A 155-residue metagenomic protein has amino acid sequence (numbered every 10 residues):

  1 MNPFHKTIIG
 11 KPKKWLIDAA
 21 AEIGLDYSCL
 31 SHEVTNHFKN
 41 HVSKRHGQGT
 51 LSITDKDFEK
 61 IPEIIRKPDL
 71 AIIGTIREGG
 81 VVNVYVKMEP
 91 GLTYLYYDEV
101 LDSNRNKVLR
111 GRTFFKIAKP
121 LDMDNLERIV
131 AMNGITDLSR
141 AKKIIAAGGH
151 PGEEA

Functional and structural regions predicted by a protein language model:
M1-A155: Ribonuclease/tRNase effector modules and their secretory precursors
